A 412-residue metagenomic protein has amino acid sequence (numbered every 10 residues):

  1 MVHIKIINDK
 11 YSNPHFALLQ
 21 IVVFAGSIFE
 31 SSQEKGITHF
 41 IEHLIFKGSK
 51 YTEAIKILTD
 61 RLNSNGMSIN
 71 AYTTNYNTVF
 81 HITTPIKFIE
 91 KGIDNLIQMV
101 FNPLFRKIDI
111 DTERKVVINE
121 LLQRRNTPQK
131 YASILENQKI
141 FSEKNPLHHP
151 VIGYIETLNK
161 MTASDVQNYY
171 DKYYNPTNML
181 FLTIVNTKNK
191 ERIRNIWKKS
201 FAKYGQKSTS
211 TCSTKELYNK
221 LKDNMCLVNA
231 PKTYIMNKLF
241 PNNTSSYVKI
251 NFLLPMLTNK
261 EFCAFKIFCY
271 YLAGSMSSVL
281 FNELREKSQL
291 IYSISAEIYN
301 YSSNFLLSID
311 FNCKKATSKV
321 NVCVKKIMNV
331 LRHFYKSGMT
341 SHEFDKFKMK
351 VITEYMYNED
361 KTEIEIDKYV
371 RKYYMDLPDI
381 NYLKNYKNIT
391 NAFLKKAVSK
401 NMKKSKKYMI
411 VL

Functional and structural regions predicted by a protein language model:
M1-I57, Q167-E283, V324, K406-L412: His/Glu-rich zincin catalytic helix
I57-L221, L254-M256, A264, E286-L412: Charge-rich, well-structured scaffold segments of protease-associated domains
